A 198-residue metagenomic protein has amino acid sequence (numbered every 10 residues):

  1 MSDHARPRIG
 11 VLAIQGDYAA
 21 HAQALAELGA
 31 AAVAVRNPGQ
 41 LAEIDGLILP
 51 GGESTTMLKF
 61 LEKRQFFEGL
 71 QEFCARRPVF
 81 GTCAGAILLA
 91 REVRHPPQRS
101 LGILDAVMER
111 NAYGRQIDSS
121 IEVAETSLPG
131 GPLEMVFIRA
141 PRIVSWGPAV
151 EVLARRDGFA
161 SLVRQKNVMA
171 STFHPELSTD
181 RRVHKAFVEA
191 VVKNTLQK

Functional and structural regions predicted by a protein language model:
M1-D3, R110-K198: Amide-donor transfer/coupling interface in amidating biosynthetic enzymes
M1-K63, G69-E72, R181-K185, E189-K198: N-terminal beta1-alpha1 cap of cysteine-dependent amidohydrolase-like domains
R6, G29, R76, Q98-S100 (+3 more regions): A generic structural signal for alpha->beta connector loops
I14, A84, F173: Cofactor-binding loop segments of dinucleotide-utilizing enzymes, especially the Rossmann-like FAD- and NAD(P)+-binding
A32-V33, V79, V168: Hydrophobic anchor at the start of a short beta-strand that flanks the dinucleotide cofactor-binding loop
L49, G81, S171: Redox-cofactor binding/interface segments in oxidoreductases and associated redox assembly factors
S54-E125: Cysteine-nucleophile active-site neighborhood
